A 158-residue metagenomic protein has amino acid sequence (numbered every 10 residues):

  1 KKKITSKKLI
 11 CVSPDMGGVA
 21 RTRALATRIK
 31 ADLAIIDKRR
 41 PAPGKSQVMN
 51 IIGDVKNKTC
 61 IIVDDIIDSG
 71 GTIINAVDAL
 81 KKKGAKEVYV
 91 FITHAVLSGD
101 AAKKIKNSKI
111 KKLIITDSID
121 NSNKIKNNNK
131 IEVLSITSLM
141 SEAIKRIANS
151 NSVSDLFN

Functional and structural regions predicted by a protein language model:
K1-N158: PRPP-associated nucleotide enzymes
